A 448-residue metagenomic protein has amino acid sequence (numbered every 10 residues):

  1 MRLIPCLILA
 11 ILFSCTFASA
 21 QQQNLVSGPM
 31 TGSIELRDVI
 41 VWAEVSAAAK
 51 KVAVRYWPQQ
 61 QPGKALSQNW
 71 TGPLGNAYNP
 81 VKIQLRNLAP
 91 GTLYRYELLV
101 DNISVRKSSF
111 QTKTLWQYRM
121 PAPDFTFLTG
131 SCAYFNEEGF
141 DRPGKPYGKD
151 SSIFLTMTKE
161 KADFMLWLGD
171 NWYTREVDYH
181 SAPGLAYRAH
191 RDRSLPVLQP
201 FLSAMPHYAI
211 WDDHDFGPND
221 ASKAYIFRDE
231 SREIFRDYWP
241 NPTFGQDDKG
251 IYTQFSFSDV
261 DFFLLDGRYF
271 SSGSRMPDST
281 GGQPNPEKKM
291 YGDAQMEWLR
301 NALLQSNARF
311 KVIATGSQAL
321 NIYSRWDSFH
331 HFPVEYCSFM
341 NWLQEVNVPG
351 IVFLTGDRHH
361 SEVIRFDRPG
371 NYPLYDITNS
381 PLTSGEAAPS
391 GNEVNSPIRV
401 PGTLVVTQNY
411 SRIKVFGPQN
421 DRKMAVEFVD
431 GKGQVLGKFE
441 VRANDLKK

Functional and structural regions predicted by a protein language model:
M1-N24: Bacterial Sec-dependent N-terminal signal peptides
Q21-K448: Metal-dependent phosphoester/phosphodiester hydrolase catalytic core
